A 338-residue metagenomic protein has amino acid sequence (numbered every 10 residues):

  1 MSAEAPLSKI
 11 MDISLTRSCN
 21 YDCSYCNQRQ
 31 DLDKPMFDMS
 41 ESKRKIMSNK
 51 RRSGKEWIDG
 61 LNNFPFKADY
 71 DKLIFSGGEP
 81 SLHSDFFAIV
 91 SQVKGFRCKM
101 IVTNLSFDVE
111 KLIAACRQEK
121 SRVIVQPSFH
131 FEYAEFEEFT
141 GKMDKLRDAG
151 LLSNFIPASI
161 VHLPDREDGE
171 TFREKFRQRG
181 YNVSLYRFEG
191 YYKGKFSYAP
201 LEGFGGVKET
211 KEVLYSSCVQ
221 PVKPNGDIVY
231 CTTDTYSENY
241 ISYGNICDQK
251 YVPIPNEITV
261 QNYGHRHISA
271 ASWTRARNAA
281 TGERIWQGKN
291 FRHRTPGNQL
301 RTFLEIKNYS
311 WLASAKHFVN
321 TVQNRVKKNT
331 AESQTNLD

Functional and structural regions predicted by a protein language model:
S2-D12, R29, D33, T235-D338: Flexible mid-to-C-terminal extensions adjoining Fe-S/redox cofactors in radical SAM and related proteins
A3-E56, T232: Canonical Radical SAM [4Fe-4S] cluster-binding loop centered on the CxxxCxxC motif and its immediate flanking residues
Q30-R52, A68-H83, K94-E110, Q118-F139 (+2 more regions): Core AdoMet radical
W57-G60, F86-F87: Leucine-rich repeat
D59-G77, K307-S314: Short Fe-S-cluster ligation motifs
L61-F66, V90-Q92, C116-Q118: Leucine-rich repeat
D85-Q92, K111-A115, E138-K145, T171-F172: A short acidic, amphipathic alpha-helical/loop segment
I124-Y251: Radical SAM enzyme [4Fe-4S]-AdoMet core and its adjacent flexible, acidic and glycine-rich loops/tails across
